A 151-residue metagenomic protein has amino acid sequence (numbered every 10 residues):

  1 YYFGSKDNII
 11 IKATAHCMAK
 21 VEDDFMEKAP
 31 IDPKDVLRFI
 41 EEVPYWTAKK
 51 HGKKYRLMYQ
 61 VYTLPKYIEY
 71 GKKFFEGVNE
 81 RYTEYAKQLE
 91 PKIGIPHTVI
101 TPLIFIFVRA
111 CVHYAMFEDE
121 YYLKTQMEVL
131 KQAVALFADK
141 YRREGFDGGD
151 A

Functional and structural regions predicted by a protein language model:
Y1-F3, N8-C17: Alpha-helical DNA-contacting segments of helix-turn-helix folds
N8, K12, D23-K50, H97 (+1 more regions): Hydrophobic alpha-helical connector segments
A13, C17, V21, F25 (+4 more regions): Hydrophobic recognition helices of helix-based DNA-binding modules
E22-E27, K66-P102, E128: Amphipathic alpha-helical packing segments from all-alpha helical-bundle domains
L37, E41, N79, T83 (+1 more regions): Hydrophobic core segments within long, regular secondary-structure runs in both alpha- and beta-rich folds
E42-E84: Short secondary-structure transition hinges
I95-F117, T125-A133: Hydrophobic alpha-helical segments that form the core of small-molecule binding pockets and/or dimer interfaces
D139-A151: C-terminal effector-binding regulatory domain of bacterial HTH transcription factors
